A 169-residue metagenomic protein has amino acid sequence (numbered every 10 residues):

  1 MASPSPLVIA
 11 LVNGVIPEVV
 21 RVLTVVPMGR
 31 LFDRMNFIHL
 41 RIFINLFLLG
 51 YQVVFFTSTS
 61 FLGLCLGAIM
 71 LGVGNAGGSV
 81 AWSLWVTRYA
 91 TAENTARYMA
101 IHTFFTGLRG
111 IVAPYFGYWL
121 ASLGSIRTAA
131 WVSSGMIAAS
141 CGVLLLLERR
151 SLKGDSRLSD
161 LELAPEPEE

Functional and structural regions predicted by a protein language model:
M1-V19: Loop-to-transmembrane helix entry
L7, A92-H102: Loop-to-transmembrane helix entry/capping segments in MFS-fold secondary transporters and related SLC/MFSD carriers
L23-F37, A121: Helix-to-loop junctions at the C-terminal end of transmembrane segments in multipass secondary transporters
H39-V54: Structural signature of the two symmetry-related core transmembrane helices
F56-G67: Helix-loop junctions at membrane interfaces in 12-TM secondary transporters
G77-A90: Intracellular juxtamembrane helix-capping segments at the cytosolic ends of symmetry-related transmembrane helices
W119-I137: A membrane-interface helix-boundary motif in multi-pass transporters
E148-E169: Intrinsic disorder in cytosolic terminal tails and internal cytosolic loops of multi-pass membrane transporters
